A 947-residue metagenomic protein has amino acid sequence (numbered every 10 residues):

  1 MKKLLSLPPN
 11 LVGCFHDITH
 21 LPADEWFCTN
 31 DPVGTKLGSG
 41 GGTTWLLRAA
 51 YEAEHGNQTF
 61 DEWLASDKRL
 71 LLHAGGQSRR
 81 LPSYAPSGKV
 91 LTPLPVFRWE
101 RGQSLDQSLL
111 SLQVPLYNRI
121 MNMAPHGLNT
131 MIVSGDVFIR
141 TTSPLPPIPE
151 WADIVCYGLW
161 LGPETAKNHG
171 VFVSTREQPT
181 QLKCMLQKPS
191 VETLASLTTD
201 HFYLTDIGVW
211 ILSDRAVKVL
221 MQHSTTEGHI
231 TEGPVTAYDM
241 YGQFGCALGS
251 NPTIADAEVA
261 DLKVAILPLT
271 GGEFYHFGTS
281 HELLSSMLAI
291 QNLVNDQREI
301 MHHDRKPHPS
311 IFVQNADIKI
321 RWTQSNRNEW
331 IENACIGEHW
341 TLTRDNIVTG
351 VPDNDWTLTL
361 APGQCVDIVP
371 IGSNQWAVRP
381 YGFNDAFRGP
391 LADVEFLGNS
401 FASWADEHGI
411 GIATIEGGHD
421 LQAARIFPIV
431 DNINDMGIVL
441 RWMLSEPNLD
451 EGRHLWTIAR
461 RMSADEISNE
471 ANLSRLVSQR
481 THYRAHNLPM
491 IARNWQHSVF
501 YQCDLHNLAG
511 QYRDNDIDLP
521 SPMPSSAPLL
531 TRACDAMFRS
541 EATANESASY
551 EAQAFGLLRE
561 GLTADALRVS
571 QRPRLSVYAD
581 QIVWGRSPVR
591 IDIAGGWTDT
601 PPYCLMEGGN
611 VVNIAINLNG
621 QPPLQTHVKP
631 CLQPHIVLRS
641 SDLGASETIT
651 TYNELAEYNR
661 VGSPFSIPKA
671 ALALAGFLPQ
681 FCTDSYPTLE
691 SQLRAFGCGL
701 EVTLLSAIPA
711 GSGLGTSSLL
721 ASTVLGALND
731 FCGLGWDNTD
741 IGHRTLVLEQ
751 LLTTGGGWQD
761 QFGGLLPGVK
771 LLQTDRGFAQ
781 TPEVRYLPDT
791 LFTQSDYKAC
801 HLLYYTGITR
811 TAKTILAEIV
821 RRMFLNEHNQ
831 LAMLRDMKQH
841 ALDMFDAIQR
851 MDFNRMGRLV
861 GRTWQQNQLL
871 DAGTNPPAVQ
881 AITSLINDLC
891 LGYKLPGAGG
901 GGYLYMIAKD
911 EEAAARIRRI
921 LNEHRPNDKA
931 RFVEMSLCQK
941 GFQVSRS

Functional and structural regions predicted by a protein language model:
M1-N129, V133, F138-P146, W404: N-terminal glycine-rich phosphate-binding loop and ensuing alpha1 helix
K2-L7, C28, T35-K36, G42-Q58 (+5 more regions): Left-handed beta-helix
C14, R80-P82, T141-T142, T165-K167 (+12 more regions): Short helix/loop capping segments that flank catalytic or ligand/cofactor-binding pockets
L46, Q553-G561, A671, L719-F731: Stable alpha-helical structural segments in soluble proteins, enriched in small hydrophobic residues
A65-S66, A85-G88, T92-H229, P268: Conserved core of the sugar-phosphate nucleotidyltransferase
L71-A74, I132-S134, Y157-W160, S213 (+7 more regions): Short beta-strand segments
S87, L91, S712-L734, Y905: DPxDG-like acidic metal-binding loop motif
S445-R694, H743-T753, Q761-L895, Y905-S947: C-terminal nucleotide
